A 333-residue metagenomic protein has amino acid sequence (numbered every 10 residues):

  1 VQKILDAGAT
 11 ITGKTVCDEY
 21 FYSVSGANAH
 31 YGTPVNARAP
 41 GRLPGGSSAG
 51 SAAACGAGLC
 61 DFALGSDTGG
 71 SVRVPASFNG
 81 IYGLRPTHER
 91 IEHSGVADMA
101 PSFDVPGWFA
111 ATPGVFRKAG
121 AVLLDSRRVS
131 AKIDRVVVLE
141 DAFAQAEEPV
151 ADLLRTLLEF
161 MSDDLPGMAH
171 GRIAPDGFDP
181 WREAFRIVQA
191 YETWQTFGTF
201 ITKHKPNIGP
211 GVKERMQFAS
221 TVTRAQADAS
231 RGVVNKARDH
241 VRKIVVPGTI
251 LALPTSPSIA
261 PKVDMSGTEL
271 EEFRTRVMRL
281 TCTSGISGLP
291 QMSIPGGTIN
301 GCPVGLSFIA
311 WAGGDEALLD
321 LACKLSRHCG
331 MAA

Functional and structural regions predicted by a protein language model:
V1-C60: Gly/Ser-rich catalytic/binding loops embedded in alpha/beta enzyme cores
D6, A225-A333: Glycine-rich, small-residue loops and helix-cap segments that act as flexible hinges at active-site edges
I11-V16, L64-S66, H170-G171, L253: General beta-strand structural signal in soluble alpha/beta enzymes
N28-G32, G80-G83, E269-E271, A310-W311: Short, hinge-like loop/turn segments at secondary-structure boundaries
F62, T68-A144, I286-A333: Structural helix-boundary/capping segments
V105, A121-A190: Gly/Ser-rich, acidic/histidine-flanked active-site/gating loops
A151-G171, G198-K203, A227-G248: Acyltransferase
A184-V233, P295-P303: Short helix-loop capping/hinge segments that flank enzyme active sites or metal/cofactor-binding pockets
